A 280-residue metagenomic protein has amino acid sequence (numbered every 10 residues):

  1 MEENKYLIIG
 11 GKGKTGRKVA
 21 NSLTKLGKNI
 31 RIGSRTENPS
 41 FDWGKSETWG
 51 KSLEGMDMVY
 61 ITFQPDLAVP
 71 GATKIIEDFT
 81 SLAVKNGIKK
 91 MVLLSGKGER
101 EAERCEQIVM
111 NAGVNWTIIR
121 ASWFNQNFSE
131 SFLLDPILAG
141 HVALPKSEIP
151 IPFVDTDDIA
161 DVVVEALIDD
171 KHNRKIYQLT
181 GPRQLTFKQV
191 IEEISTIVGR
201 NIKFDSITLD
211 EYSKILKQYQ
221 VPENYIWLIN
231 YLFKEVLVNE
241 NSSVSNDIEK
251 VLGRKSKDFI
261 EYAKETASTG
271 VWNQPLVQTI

Functional and structural regions predicted by a protein language model:
E2-R35, G44-E47, E54-M56, L67-P70 (+7 more regions): Oxidoreductase cofactor-interface core, primarily capturing Rossmann-like NAD(P)-dependent enzymes
F41: Cofactor-binding loops of NAD(P)H-dependent oxidoreductases, dominated by short-chain dehydrogenase/reductases
M58-I61: Short, basic/glycine-rich phosphate-binding loops at helix/coil junctions that contact nucleotide phosphates
F63-P65: Short glycine-rich, polar/acidic loop-and-turn segments at beta strand-coil junctions
D210-I280: A hydrophobic C-terminal alpha-helical subdomain
